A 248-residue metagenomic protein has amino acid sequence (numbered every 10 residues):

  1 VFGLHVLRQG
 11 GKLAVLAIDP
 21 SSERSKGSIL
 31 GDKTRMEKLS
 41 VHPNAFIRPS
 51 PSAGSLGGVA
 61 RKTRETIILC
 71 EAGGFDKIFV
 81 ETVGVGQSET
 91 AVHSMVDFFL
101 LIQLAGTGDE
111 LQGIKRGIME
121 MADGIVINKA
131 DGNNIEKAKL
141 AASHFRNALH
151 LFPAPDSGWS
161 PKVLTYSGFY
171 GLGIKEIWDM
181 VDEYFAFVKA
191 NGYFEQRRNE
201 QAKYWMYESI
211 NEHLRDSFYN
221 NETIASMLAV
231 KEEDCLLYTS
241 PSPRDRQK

Functional and structural regions predicted by a protein language model:
V1: Glycine-rich phosphate-binding P-loop
H5-S88: Nucleotide-state-sensitive switch-loop elements of NTP-binding domains
P20-E23, A53, G84-G86, G106-D109 (+2 more regions): Conserved nucleotide-binding/hydrolysis micro-motifs of P-loop NTPases
A91-L104: Inter-motif core of Ras-like GTPase G domains
H93, L111-I125, K129-F152: Conserved C-terminal guanine-recognition region of P-loop GTPase G domains, centered on the G4
G132-D182: Canonical P-loop GTPase G-domain recognition
F194-N220, K231-E232: An accessory alpha-helical subdomain
Y238-Q247: Conserved small/polar residues in nucleotide/adenosyl-binding loops
